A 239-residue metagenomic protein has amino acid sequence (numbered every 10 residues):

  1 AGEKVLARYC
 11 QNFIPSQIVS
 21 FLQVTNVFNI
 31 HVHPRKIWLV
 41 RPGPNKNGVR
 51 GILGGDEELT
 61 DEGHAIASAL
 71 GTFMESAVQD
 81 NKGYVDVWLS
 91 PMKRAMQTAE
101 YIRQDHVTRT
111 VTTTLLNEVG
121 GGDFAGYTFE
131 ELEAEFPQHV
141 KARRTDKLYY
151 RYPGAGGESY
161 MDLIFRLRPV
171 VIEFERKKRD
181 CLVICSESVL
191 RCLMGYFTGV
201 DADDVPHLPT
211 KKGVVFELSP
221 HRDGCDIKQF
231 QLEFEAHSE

Functional and structural regions predicted by a protein language model:
A1, M96, R168-D226: Active-site-adjacent alpha-helix immediately C-terminal to a catalytic or transition-state-stabilizing loop
A1-Y84, Q97-T108, A134, K177 (+1 more regions): An N-terminal RHG(E/S)-centered segment typical of histidine phosphatases
W38, D86-W88, L182: Conserved beta-strand elements of the Class I
P44-K46, K93-R94, N117-E118, L148 (+2 more regions): Short, solvent-exposed loop/turn segments at secondary-structure junctions
N45-K46, S68-K141, G195-D203, L208-K211 (+1 more regions): Phosphate-coordination/substrate-recognition cap region in phosphate-metabolizing enzymes
A67, G71, F136, K147 (+1 more regions): Short amphipathic alpha-helical/adjacent loop interface patches that line ligand and macromolecule-binding sites
L89-S90, F165, I184-C185: Short beta-strand scaffold positions
H139-M161: Short glycine/proline- and acidic residue-enriched helix-loop micro-motifs that form flexible lids or anion-recognition
